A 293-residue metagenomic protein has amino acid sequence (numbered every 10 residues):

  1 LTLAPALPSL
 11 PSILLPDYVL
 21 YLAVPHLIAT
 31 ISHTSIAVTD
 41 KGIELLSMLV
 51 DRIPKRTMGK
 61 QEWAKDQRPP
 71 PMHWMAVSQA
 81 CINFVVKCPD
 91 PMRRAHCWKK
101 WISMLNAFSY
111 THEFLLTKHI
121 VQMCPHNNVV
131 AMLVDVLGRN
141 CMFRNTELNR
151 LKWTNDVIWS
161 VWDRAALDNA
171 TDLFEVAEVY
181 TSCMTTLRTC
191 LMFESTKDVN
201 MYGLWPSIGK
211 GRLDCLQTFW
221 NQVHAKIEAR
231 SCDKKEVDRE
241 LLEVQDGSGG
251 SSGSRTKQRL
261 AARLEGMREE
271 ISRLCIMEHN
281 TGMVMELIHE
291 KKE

Functional and structural regions predicted by a protein language model:
L1-L115, H119-M123, A131-N140, R144-E175 (+2 more regions): Alpha-solenoid helical repeat scaffolds
A177-Y180: Eukaryote-biased detector of low-complexity, proline/serine/threonine-rich segments and adjacent exposed loops
T189-F193: Well-ordered alpha-helical scaffold segments within catalytic/enzyme domains
D198: Acyl-donor binding region in acyl/amide transferases
M201: Short, conserved charged micro-motifs
